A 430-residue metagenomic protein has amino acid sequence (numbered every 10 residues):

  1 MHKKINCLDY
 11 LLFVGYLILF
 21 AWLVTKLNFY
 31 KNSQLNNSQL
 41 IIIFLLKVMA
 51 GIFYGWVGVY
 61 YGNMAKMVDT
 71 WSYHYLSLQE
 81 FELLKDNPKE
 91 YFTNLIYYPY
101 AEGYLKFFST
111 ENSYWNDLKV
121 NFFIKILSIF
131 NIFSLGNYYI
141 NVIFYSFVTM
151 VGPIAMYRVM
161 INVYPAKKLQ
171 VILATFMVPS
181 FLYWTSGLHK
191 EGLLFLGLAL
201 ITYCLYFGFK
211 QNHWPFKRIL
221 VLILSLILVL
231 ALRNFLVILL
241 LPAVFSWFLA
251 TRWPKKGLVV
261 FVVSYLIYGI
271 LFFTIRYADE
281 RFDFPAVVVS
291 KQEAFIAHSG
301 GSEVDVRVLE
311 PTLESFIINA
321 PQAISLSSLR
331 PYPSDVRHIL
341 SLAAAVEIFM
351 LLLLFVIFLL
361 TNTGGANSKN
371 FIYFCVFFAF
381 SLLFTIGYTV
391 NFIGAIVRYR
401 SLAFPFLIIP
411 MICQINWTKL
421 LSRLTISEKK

Functional and structural regions predicted by a protein language model:
F20-L23, P153, A323, S327-P333 (+1 more regions): Hydrophobic, aromatic-rich transmembrane alpha-helices and their immediate juxtamembrane boundary segments
W22-K26, N141-V163, L353-I357: Transmembrane-helix motifs of polytopic, lipid-linked glycan transferases
F29-Y30, N162, Q211-K217, V356-F377: Membrane-interface helix-loop-helix junctions at transmembrane boundaries of multi-pass membrane enzymes, predominantly
F44, V221-L224, N367-Y388: Transmembrane alpha-helix segments characteristic of polytopic inner-membrane glycan-assembly/cell-envelope
G58-L76, K85-Y104, Y114-I126, A320 (+1 more regions): Extracytoplasmic catalytic/substrate-binding loops of multi-pass membrane glycan-assembly enzymes
Y104-F144, P331-V336: Juxtamembrane segments of multi-pass membrane glycosylation machinery that transfer sugars from lipid-linked donors
G187-L194: Short acidic/glycine- and proline-prone juxtamembrane loop motifs at membrane-interface regions of multi-pass membrane
V221-L222, L226-E347: Alpha-helical transmembrane segments and terminal signal-anchor/GPI-anchor hydrophobic tails, characterized by long
